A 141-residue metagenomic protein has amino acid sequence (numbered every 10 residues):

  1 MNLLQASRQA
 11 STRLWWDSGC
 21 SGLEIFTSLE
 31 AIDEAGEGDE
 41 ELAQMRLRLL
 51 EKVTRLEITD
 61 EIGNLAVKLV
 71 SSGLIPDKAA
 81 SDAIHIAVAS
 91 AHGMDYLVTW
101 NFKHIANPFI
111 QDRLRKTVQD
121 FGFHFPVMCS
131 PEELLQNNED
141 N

Functional and structural regions predicted by a protein language model:
M1-T27, G36-L47, S71-P76, Q111-L114 (+1 more regions): Short, well-structured N-terminal submotif of metal-dependent ribonuclease cores
N2-Q9, S90-N141: Acidic, PIN/NYN-like endoribonuclease modules and their adjacent C-terminal/linker elements
S21-I25, E51-T54, D95: Short active-site oxyanion
L29, T59, P131-E132: Residues at the C-termini of beta-strands that transition into short coil/loop
A31-E34, I62-N64: Short, catalytically relevant binding-site loops at active-site mouths
L49-E51, H124: Short, structured coil segments at secondary-structure junctions
T54-Q111, L135: Active-site neighborhoods of divalent-metal-dependent phosphate/nucleic-acid chemistry enzymes
